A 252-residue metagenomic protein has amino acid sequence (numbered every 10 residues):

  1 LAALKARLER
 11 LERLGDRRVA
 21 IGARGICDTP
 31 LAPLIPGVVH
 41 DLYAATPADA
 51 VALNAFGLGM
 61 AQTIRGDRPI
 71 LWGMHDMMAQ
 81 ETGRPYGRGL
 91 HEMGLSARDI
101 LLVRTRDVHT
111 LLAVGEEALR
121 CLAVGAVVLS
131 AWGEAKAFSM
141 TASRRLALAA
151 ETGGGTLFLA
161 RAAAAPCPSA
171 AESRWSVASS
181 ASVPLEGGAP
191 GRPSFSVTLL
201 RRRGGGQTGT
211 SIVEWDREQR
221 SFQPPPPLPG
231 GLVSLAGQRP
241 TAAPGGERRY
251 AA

Functional and structural regions predicted by a protein language model:
L1-L71, A97-R98, G205, Q238-A252: Detector for small/aliphatic-rich hydrophobic stretches
L42, I100, V127, A150 (+1 more regions): Conserved RecA-like P-loop NTPase ATPase core
A44, M74, R161: Short beta-strand/turn micro-motifs composed of small residues that flank or help shape donor/cofactor-binding pockets
R68-G125: Conserved inter-motif catalytic segment of the P-loop NTP-binding fold
T82, H91-M93, A171-P193: Acidic, Ser/Thr-rich peripheral helices and adjacent loops at domain boundaries
R104-A113, E117-V177, A181: P-loop NTPase motor core
E186-G209: A conserved mid-domain beta-alpha-beta active-site/ligand-binding segment of alpha/beta enzyme cores
G205-A252: C-terminal regions of RecA-like/P-loop NTPase motor modules
